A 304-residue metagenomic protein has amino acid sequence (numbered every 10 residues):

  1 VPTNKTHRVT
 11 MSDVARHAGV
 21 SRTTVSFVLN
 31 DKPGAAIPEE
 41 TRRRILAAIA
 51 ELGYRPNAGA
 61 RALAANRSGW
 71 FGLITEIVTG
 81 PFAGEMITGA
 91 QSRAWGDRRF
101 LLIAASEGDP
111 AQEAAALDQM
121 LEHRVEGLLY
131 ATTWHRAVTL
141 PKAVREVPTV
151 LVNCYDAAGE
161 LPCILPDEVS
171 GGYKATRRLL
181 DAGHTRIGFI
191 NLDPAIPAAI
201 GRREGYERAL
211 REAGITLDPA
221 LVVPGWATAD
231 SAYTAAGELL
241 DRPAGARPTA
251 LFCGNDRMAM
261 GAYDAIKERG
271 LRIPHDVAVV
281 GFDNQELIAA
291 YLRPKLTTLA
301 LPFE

Functional and structural regions predicted by a protein language model:
V1-N66: N-terminal helix-turn-helix DNA-binding module of bacterial transcription factors
V1-T6, T10, A58, N66-R177 (+4 more regions): Alpha-helical recognition/docking segments in bacterial nutrient-uptake and carbohydrate-utilization systems
L52, G96-D97, R145-V147, A213 (+2 more regions): Helix C-cap/helix->beta junction micro-motif
A58, E76-E85, I103-Q112, C163-K174 (+4 more regions): Hinge/beta->alpha junction and helix N-cap segments in small-molecule ligand-binding domains
F71, T149, Y206, D276-V277: Structural signal for hydrophobic
R124-T132, G188-N191, V222, A244-N255 (+1 more regions): Periplasmic-binding protein-like
T185-R186, L217-L221, R272-V279: Short acidic capping loops at alpha-helix termini that bridge into adjacent secondary structure
D241-E304: Flexible loop/turn connectors
